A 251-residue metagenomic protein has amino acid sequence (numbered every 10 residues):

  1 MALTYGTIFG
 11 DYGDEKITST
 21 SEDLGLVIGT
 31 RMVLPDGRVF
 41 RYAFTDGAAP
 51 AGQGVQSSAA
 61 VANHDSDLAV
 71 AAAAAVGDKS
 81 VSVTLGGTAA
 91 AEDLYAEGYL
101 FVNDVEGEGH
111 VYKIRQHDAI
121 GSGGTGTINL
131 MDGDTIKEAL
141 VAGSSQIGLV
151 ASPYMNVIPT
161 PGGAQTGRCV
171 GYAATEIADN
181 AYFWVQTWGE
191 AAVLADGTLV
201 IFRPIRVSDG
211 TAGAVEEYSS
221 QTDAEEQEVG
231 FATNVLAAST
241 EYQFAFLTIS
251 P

Functional and structural regions predicted by a protein language model:
M1-E92, D104-P251: Extracellular receptor-binding modules and their adjoining Ser/Thr/Gly/Asp/Asn-rich linkers
E97-V105: Short conserved beta-strand and strand-loop elements enriched in small hydrophobics with frequent Asp/Gly
